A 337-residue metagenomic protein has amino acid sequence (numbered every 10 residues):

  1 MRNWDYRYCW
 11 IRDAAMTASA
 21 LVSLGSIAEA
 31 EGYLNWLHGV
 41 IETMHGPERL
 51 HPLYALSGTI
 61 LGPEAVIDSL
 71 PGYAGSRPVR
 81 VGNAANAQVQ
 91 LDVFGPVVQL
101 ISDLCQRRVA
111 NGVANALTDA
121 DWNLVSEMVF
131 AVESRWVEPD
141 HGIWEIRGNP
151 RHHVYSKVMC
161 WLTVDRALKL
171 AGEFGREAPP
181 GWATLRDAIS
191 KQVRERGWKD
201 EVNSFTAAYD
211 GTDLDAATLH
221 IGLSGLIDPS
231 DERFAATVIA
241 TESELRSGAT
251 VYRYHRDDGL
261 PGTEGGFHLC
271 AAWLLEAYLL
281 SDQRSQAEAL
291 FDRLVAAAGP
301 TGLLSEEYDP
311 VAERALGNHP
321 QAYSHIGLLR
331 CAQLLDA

Functional and structural regions predicted by a protein language model:
M1-R7, I27-R49: Acidic/polar, glycine-enriched structural segments that form the non-catalytic walls/loops of the carbohydrate-binding
M1-Y8, P47-Q88, E127-D140, R186-H268 (+1 more regions): Extended glycan-interaction surfaces of carbohydrate-active proteins
D5-M16, G25, G32, Q88-P96 (+5 more regions): Aromatic- and histidine-enriched alpha-helix N-cap/loop-to-helix transition segments that scaffold the rims
R7, L91, T118-W182, L214-A216: Aromatic-lined, polymer-binding surfaces characteristic of secreted/periplasmic polysaccharide-degrading enzymes
A15-A28, P96-N115, M159-R176, L219-S230 (+3 more regions): Well-ordered alpha-helical scaffold segments within catalytic/enzyme domains
S19-S23, E31, N35, V66-L124: Substrate-binding cleft of carbohydrate-active enzyme catalytic domains
A28-H38, Y54, F94-C105, D119-E133 (+5 more regions): Hydrophobic core segments within long, regular secondary-structure runs in both alpha- and beta-rich folds
